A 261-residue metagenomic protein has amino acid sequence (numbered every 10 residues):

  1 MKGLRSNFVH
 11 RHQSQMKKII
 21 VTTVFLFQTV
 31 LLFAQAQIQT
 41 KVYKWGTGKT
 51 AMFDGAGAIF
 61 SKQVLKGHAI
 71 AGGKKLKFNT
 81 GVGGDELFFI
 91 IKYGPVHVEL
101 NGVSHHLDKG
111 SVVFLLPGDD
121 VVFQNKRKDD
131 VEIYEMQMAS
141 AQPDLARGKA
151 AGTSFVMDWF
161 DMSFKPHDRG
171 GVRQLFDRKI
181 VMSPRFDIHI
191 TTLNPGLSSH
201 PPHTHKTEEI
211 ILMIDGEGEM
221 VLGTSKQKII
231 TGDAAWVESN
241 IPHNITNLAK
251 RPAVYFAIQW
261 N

Functional and structural regions predicted by a protein language model:
K2, M16-I19: Positively charged n-region of N-terminal signal peptides that target proteins for export
T29-L31: N-terminal signal peptide c-region/cleavage motif recognized by signal peptidases
F33-G67, A71-F78, K109, K128-V131 (+1 more regions): A short, N-terminal "cap"/entry segment at the start of jelly-roll beta-barrel domains of the cupin/DSBH fold
Q63-V82, H189-T204: Conserved short histidine dyad/triad with adjacent acidic residue
K75-K77, G81, P95, V112-V113 (+5 more regions): Histidine-centered metal-chelating micro-motifs
G81-V96, T192-L193, T204-E219: Short, conserved beta-strand element in jelly-roll/cupin
G102-P117, S225-S239: Short acidic-glycine-tyrosine-enriched beta hairpin
G118-Q142, S239-N261: Ligand-binding loop in jelly-roll beta-barrel domains
